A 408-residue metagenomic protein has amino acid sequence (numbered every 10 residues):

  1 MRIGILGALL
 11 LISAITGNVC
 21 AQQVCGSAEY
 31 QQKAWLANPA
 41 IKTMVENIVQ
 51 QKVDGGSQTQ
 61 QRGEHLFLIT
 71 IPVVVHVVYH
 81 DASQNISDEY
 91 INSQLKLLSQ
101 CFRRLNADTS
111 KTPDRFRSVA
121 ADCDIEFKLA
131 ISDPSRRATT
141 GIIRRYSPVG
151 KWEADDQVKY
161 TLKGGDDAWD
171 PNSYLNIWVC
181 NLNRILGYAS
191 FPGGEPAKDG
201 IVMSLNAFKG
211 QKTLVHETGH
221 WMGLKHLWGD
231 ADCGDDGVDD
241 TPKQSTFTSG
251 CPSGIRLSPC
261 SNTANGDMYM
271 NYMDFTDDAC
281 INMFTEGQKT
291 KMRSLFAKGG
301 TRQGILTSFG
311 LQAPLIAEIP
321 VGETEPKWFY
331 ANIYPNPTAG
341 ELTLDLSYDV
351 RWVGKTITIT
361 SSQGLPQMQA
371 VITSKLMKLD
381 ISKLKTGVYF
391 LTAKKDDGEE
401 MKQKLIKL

Functional and structural regions predicted by a protein language model:
I5-A14: Sec-dependent N-terminal signal peptides
G17, I69, C123, S173 (+4 more regions): Residue-level signal for beta-strand positions within conserved beta-sheet cores that form or flank
C20-F102: Primarily auto-inhibitory N-terminal propeptides
F67-I71, C123, S173, G340 (+2 more regions): Residues at beta-strand starts and edge strands
V73-S83, D88-S132, R144-G322: Extracellular (secreted or membrane-anchored) zinc-dependent metallopeptidases, primarily metzincins but also closely
S135-I142: Extended, solvent-exposed regions of the mature portions of secreted/cell-surface glycoproteins
P326-Y334, T338-L408: C-terminal outer-membrane/trafficking sorting elements
